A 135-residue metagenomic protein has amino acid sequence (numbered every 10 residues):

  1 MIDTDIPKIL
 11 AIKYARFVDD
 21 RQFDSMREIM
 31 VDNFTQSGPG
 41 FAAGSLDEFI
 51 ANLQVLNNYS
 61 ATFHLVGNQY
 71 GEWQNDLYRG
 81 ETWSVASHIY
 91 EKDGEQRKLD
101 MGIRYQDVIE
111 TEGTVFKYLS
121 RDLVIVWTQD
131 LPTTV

Functional and structural regions predicted by a protein language model:
M1-D24, E28-D32, D47: Short, low-complexity N-terminal intrinsically disordered segments enriched in polar/charged residues
K13-Y14, S84-V85, G102: A structural preference for long, well-packed, hydrophobic secondary-structure segments
F23-A86: A solvent-exposed, acidic/Ser-Thr-rich amphipathic alpha-helical stretch
N58, Q96-K98, E110: Short aromatic-glycine motifs in intrinsically disordered, low-complexity regions
R79, G102-V135: Short beta-strand edge/turn micro-motifs at domain boundaries
S87-R97, T128-Q129: Short, cysteine-centered beta-strand-loop-beta hairpins and adjacent loop/turn segments enriched in charged/polar
